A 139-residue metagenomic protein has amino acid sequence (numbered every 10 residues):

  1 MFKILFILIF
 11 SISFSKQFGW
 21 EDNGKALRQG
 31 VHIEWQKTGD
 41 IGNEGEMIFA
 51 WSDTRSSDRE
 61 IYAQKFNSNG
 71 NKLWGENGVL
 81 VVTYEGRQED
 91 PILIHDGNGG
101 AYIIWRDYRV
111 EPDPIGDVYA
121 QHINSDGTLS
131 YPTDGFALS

Functional and structural regions predicted by a protein language model:
F2-S13: Sec-dependent N-terminal signal peptides
K16-S139: Extracellular, repeat-based ectodomains that mediate carbohydrate processing or recognition
